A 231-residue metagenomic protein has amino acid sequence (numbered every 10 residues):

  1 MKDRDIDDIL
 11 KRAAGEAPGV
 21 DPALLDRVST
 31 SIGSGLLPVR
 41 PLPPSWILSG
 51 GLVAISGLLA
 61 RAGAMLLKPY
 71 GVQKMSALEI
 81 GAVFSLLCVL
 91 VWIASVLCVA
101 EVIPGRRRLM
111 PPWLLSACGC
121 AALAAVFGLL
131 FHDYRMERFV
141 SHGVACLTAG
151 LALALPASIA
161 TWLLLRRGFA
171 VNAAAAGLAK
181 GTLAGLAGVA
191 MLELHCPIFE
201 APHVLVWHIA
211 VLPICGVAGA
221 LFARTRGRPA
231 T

Functional and structural regions predicted by a protein language model:
K11-L48, F222: Positively biased amphipathic helices and basic secretion/translocation or surface-docking motifs that either flank
V39-M136: Selected alpha-helical membrane-embedding segments in polytopic membrane proteins
L59, V91, S95, A122-A124 (+6 more regions): Alpha-helical transmembrane segments of multipass membrane proteins
M75-A82, E137-A149, A174-A176, A201-A210: Non-cytosolic membrane-interface motifs at loop->transmembrane helix junctions
A94-R106, T161-F169, A223-R224: C-terminal ends of transmembrane helices
R106-C120, G143-V144, N172-T182: Cytoplasmic-side transmembrane-helix entry/capping segments in multi-pass membrane proteins
S116-H142, A160-R167, M191-C196: C-terminal halves and exits of single transmembrane alpha-helices
L163-T231: Terminal transmembrane helical module of multi-pass membrane proteins
